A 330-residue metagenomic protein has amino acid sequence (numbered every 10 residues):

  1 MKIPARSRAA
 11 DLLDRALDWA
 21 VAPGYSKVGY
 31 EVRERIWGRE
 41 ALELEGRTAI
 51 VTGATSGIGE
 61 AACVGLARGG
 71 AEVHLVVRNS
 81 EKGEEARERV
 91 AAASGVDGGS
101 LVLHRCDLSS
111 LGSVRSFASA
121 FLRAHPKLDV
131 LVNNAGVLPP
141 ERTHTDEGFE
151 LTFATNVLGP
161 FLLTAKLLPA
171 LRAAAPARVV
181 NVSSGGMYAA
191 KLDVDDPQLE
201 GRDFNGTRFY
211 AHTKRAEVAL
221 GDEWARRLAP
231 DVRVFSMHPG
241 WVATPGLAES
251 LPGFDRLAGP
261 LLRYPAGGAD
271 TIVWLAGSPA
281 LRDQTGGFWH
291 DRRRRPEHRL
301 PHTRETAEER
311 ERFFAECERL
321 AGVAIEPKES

Functional and structural regions predicted by a protein language model:
M1-I50, D97, R304-S330: Non-catalytic terminal and boundary segments that flank Rossmann-like NAD(P)-dependent oxidoreductase
S7-R15, W19, Y25-S26, V114 (+4 more regions): C-terminal helical subdomain
R35-V77: Canonical Rossmann dinucleotide-binding motif of NAD(H)/NADP(H)-dependent dehydrogenases/reductases, specifically
E40, G136-F153, R172-D231, H238-A258: Catalytic loop of short-chain dehydrogenase/reductase
T48-V51, L131-V132, V179: Conserved hydrophobic beta-strands of the Rossmann-like cofactor-binding core in SDR/related NAD(P)H-dependent
S80, L103-S119: The beta1-alpha1 cofactor-binding region of Rossmann-like NAD(H)/NADP(H)-dependent oxidoreductases
V96-L101, A120-N133, P139-H144: A glycine-rich helix->loop->beta "capping" turn within Rossmann-like NAD(P)(H)-dependent oxidoreductase domains
